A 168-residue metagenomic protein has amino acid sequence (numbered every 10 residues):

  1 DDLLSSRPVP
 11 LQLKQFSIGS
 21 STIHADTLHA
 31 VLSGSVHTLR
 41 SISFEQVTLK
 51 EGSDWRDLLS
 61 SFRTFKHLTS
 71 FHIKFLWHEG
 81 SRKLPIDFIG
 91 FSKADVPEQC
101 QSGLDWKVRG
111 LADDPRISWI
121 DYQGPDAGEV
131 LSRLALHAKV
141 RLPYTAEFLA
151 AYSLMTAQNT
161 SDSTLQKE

Functional and structural regions predicted by a protein language model:
D1-P8, Q15: Active-site-proximal segments of catalytic enzyme domains that coordinate small-molecule cofactors or metal ions
L11-E168: Leucine-rich solenoid repeat modules
